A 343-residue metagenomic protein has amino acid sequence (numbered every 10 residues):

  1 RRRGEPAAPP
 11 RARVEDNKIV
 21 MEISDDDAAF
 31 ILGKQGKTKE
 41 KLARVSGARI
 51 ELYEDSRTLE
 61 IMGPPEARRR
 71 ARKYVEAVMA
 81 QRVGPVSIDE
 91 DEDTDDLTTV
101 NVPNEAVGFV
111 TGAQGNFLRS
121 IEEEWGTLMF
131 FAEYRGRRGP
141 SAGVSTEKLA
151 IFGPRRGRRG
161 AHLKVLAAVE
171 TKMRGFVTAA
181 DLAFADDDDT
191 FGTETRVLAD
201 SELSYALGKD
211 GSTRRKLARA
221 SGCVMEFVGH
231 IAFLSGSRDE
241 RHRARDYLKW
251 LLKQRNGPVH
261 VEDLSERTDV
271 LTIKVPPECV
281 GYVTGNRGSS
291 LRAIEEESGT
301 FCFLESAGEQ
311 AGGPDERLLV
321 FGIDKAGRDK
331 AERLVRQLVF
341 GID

Functional and structural regions predicted by a protein language model:
R1-D343: Predominantly single-stranded RNA-binding modules in RNA-associated proteins
